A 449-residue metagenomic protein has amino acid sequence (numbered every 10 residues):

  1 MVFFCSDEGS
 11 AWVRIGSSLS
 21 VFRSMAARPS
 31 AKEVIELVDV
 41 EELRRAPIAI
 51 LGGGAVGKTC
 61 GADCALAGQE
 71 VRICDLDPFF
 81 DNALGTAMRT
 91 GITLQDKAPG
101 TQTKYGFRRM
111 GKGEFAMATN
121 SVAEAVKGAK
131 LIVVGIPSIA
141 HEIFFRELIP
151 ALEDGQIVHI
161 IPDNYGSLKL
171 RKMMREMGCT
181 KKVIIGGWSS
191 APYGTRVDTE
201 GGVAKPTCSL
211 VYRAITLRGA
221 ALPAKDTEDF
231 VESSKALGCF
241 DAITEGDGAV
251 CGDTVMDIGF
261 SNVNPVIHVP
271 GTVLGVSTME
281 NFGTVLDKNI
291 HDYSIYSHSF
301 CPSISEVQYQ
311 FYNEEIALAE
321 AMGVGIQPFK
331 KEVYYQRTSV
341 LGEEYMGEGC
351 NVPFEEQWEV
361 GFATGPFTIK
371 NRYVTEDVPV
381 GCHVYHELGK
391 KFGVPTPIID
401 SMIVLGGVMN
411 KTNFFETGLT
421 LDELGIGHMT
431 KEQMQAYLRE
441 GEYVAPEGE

Functional and structural regions predicted by a protein language model:
C5-W12, S17-R44, T272, V276-H298 (+1 more regions): NAD(P)-dependent Rossmann-like dehydrogenase/reductase catalytic/cofactor-binding core
A26-K104: NAD(P)+-binding Rossmann beta1-loop-alpha1 motif at the extreme N-terminus of oxidoreductases
R45, G68, A129, E153-G155 (+2 more regions): A general structural motif
G106-I161: Rossmann-like NAD(P)-binding element
S138-P206: Rossmann-like NAD(P)(H) cofactor-binding subdomain of soluble oxidoreductases
P192-F311, Y437-V444: Substrate/ligand-engaging "lid" and interaction regions
